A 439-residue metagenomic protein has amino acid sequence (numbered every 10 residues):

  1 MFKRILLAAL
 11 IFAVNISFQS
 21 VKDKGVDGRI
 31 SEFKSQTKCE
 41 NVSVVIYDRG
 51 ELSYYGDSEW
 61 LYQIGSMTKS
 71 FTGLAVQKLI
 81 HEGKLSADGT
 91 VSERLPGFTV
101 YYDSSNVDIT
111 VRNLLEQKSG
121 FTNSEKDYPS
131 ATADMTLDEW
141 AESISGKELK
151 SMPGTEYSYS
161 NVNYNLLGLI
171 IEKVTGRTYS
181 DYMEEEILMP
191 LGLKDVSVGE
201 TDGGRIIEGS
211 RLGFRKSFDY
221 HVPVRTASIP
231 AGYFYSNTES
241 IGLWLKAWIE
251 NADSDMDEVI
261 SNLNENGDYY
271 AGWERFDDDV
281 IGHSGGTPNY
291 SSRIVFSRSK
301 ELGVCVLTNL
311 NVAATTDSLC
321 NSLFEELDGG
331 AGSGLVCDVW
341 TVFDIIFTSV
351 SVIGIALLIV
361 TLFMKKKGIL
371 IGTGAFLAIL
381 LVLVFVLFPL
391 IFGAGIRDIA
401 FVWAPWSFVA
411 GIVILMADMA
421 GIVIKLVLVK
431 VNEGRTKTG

Functional and structural regions predicted by a protein language model:
M1-D23, I46: Hydrophobic secretory-pathway targeting helix
S20-R49, V222-G439: Catalytic loop of the DD-peptidase/beta-lactamase superfamily, centered on the K-T-G motif and neighboring
K24-I64, K84, V100-D103, S145: Short, conserved catalytic-motif segment at the N-terminal edge
I30, V44, Q63-T90, L166-E172 (+2 more regions): Active-site SXXK
E40, D103-P288: Short, surface-exposed loop or secondary-structure junction motifs that flank catalytic or metal-binding residues
D57-W60, T90-F98, D127-S130, T201-D202 (+1 more regions): Short linear capping/connector segments at secondary-structure termini
Y62-G65, Y157-Y159: Catalytic tyrosine of NAD(P)H-dependent dehydrogenase/reductases that use a Tyr as the general acid/base
S86-Y102, P190-L191: Short, glycine/proline-biased beta-turn/loop segments that scaffold the active-site neighborhood
